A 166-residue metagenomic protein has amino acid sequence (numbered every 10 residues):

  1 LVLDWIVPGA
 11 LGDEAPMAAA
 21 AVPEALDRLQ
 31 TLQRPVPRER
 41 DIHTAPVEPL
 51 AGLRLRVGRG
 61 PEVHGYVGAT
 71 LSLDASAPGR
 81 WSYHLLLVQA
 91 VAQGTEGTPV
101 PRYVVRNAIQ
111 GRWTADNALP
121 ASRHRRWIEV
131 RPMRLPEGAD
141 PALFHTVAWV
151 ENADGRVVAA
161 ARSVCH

Functional and structural regions predicted by a protein language model:
L1-H166: Short, conserved sequence motifs used for protein processing/export or organelle targeting and for catalysis
